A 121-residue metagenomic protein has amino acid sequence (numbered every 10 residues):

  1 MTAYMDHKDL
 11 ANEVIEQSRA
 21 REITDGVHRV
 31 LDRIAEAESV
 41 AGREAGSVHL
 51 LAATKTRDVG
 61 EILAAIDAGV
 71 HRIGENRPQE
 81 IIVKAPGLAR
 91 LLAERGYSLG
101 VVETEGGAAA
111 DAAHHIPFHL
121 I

Functional and structural regions predicted by a protein language model:
T2-I121: Conserved alpha/beta-domain cores
